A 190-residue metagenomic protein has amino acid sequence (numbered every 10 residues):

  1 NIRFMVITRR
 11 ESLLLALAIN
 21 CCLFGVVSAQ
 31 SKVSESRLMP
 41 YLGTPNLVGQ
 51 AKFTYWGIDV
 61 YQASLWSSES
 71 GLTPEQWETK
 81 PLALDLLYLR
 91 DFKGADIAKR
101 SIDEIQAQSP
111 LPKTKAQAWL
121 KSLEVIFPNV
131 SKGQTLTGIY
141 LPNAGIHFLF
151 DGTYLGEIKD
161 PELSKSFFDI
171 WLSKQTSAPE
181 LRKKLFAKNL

Functional and structural regions predicted by a protein language model:
N1-T8: N-terminal secretory signal peptides that target proteins for export/translocation
V6, N20, K159-E162: Short amphipathic alpha-helical segments with coiled-coil-like heptad repeat character
T8, F24-V27: Compositionally biased, low-complexity segments
R9-L14: N-terminal export leaders
A16-L23: Bacterial N-terminal signal peptides
A29-F150, Y154-L190: Terminal leader/tail segments of proteins
